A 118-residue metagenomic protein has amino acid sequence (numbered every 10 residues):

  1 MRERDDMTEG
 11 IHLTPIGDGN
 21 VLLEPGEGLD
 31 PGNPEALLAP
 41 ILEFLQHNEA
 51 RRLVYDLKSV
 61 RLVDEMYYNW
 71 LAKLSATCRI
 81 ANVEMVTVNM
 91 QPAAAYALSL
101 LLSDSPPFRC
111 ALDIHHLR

Functional and structural regions predicted by a protein language model:
E3-L38: STAS-typified acidic loop motif
T8-E9, P40-I41, A72-L74: A generic local structural motif
G19, G28, Q91, I114-H116: Short, solvent-exposed coil/turn elements at secondary-structure transition points
E24, K58, P107: Short, flexible active-site loop motifs that bind/organize anionic cofactors or intermediates
G28-V54: Short, contiguous, helix-prone interaction/anchoring segments in small proteins
N48-R51, Y55-D104: Amphipathic alpha-helical interaction surfaces in cytosolic regulatory modules
P106-L117: Short acidic-hydrophobic, aromatic-tinged amphipathic segments that line or gate anion-handling sites
